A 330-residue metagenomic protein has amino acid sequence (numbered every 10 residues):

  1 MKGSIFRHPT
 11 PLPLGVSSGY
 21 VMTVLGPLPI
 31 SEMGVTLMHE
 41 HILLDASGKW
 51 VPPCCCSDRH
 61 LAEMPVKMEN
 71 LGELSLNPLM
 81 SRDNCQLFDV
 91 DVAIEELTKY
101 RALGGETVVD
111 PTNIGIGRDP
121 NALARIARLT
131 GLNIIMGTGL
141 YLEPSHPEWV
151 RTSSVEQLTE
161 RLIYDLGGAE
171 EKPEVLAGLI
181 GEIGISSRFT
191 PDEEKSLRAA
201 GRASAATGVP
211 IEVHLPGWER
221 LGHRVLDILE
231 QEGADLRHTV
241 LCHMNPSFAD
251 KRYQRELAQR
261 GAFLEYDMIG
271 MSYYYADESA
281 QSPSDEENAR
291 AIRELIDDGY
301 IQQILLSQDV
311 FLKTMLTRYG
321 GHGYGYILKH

Functional and structural regions predicted by a protein language model:
L14-P27, S31, H322, Y326-H330: Mid-to-C-terminal alpha-helical segments outside catalytic/metal-binding sites
M38, L43, C54-T112, I116-T130 (+1 more regions): Alpha-helical scaffold segments that flank or form the walls of functional sites
H41-L43, N113-I114, G139-E143, E182-I185 (+4 more regions): Active-site beta-loop-alpha junctions enriched in small/polar residues
A46-G48, P120, L221-D227, D250-L257 (+2 more regions): Histidine/acidic-residue-rich catalytic or RNA/ligand-binding cores of hydrolases and nuclease-related proteins
T107, R125-R128, N133-P210, F263: Active-site gating/metal-coordination segments in enzymes
N121-A124, W149, T190-K195, W218-G233 (+1 more regions): Distinct, well-ordered alpha-helical segments
G131, T207-P210, E230-R237, E256-E265 (+1 more regions): Glycine-enriched alpha-helix->loop->beta-strand junction motifs that scaffold or abut catalytic
E212-H214, Y266-M268, Y300-G321: Short acidic/histidine-rich active-site segments
